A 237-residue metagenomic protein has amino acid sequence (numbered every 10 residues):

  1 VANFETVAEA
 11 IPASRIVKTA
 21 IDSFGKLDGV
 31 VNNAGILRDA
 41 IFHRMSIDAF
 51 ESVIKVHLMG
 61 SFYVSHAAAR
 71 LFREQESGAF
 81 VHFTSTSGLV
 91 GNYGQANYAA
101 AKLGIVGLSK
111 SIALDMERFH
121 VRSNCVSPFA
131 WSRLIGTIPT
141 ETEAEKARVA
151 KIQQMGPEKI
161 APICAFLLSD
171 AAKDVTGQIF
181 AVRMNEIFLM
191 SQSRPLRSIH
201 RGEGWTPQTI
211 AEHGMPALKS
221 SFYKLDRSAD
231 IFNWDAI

Functional and structural regions predicted by a protein language model:
T19-N32, R38, S77, R122: A glycine-rich helix->loop->beta "capping" turn within Rossmann-like NAD(P)(H)-dependent oxidoreductase domains
K26-G29, V106, A113-W131, D174-V182: Conserved Rossmann-fold SDR core element
I41-F42, A49-I54: Substrate-binding pocket helix/loop in short-chain dehydrogenase/reductase
H43, V90-N97, R118: Active-site loop immediately N-terminal to the catalytic Tyr-X3-Lys motif of short-chain dehydrogenase/reductase
S65-H66, K110: A short, exposed helix-loop element centered on a Lys and neighboring polar residues
S85: Residue(s) in the substrate-gating loop at a strand-loop-helix junction that position the organic substrate next
K146-I237: C-terminal helical subdomain
